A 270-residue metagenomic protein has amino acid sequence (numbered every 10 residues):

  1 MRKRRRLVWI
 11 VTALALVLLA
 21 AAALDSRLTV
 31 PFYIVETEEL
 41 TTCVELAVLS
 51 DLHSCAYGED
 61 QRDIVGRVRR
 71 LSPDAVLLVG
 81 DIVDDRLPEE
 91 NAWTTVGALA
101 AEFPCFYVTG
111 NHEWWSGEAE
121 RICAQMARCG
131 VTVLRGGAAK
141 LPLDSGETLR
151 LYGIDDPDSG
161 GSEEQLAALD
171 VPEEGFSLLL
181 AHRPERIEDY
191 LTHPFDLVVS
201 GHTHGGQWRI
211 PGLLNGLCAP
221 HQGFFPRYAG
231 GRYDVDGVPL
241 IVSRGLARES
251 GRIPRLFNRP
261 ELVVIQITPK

Functional and structural regions predicted by a protein language model:
M1-L40: N-terminal membrane-anchoring alpha-helices
D25, L52-Y57, I82-R86, I154-S159 (+2 more regions): Short, flexible loop segments at the rims of nucleotide/cofactor-binding pockets, characterized by
I34-A47, V131, A139-Y152, P172-F176 (+2 more regions): Beta-strand-turn-beta hairpins that frame and shape the catalytic cleft of phosphate-ester-processing enzymes
T42-K140: Membrane-embedded segments
L46-V48, L77, L151-G153, L178-H182 (+1 more regions): Structural motif
H53, V83, H112-E113, A138-A139 (+4 more regions): Catalytic metal-binding/acid-base residues of hydrolase active sites
A124-V131, L143-E188, H193, R252-N258: Binuclear metal-dependent hydrolase catalytic cores centered on His/Asp/Glu-rich metal-binding motifs
P184-V263: Conserved beta-sheet core of the metallophosphoesterase superfamily
